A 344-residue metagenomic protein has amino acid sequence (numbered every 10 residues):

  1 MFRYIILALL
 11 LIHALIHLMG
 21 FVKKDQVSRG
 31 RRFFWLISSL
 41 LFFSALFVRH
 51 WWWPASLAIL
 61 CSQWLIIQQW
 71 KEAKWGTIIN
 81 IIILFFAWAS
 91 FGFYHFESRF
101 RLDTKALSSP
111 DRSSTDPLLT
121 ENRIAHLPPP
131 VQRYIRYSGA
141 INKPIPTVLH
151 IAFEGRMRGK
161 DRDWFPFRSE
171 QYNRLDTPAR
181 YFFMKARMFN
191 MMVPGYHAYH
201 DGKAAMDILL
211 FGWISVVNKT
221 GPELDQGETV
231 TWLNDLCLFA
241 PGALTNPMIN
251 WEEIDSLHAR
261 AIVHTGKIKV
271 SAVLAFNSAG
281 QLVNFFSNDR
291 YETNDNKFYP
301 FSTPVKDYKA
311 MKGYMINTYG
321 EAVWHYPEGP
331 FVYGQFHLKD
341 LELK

Functional and structural regions predicted by a protein language model:
M1-E97: Membrane-interface extramembranous regions
R29-L65, H258-K297: Glycine/proline-rich, flexible active-site/cofactor-binding loop segments that harbor closely spaced acidic
F96-E121, A205-E223: N-terminal trafficking/processing presequences and adjacent post-cleavage segments of proteins routed to secretion
F100-L149: N-terminal leader/targeting segments and the immediate start of mature chains
Q132-I214: N-terminal mature ectodomain segment of secretory-pathway/periplasmic proteins
E170-F182, G195-M206, I254-L257, A275-V283 (+2 more regions): Short, solvent-exposed coil/turn segments at beta-strand boundaries
I208-T265, D295: Flexible, processing/modification-adjacent segments and terminal tails in exported/periplasmic/extracellular proteins
R260-L343: Gly/Pro-enriched, hydrophobic low-complexity segments that function as extracytoplasmic propeptides/linkers
